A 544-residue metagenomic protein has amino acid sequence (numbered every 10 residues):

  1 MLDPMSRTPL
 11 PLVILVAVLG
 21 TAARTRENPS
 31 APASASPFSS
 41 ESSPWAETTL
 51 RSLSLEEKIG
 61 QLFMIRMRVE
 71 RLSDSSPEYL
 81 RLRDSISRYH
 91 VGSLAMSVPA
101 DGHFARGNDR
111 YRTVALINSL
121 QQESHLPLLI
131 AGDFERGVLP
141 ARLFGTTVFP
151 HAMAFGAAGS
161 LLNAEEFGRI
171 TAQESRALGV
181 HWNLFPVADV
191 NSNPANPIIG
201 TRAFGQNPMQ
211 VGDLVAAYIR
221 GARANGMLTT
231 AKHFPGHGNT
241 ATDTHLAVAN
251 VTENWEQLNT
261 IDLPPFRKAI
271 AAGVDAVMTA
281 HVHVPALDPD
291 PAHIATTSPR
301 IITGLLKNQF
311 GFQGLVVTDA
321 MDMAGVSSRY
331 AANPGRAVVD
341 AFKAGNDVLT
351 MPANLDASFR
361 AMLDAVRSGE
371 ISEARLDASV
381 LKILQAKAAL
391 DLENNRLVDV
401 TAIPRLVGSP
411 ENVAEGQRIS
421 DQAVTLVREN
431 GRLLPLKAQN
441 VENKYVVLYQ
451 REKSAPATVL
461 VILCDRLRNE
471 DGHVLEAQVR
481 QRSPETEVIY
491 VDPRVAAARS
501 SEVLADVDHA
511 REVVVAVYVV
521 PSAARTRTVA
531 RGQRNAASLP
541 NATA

Functional and structural regions predicted by a protein language model:
L2-P11: Bacterial N-terminal signal peptides that target proteins for export
P11-G20: Bacterial N-terminal signal peptides
V18, R24-D84, P299, N308 (+1 more regions): Preference for extracellular/luminal or secreted protein segments
R51-S54, E78-R81, F104-S124, L128 (+3 more regions): Second-shell residues forming the walls of enzyme active-site clefts
G60-M67, G92-M96, L128-F134, N183-P186 (+4 more regions): Hydrophobic faces of well-ordered beta-strands that scaffold small-molecule active sites in alpha/beta enzyme cores
R68, G132-P140, H181-N191, A231-H237 (+1 more regions): Short glycine-enriched loops at secondary-structure junctions
S85-G107, L184, P194-A195, I270-H293 (+2 more regions): Short acidic, glycine-rich surface-loop motifs adjacent to enzyme active sites
M153-V180, V187-N196, G200, P208 (+4 more regions): A substrate-binding/cap region within the structured catalytic cores of diverse enzymes
